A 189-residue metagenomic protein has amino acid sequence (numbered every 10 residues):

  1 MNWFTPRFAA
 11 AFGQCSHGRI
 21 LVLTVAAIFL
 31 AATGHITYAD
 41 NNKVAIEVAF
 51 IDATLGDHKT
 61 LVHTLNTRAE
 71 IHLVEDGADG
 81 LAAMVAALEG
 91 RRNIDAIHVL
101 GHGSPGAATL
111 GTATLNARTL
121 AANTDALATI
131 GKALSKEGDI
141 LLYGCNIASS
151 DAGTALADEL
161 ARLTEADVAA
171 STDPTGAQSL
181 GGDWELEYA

Functional and structural regions predicted by a protein language model:
M1-S16: N-terminal secretory signal peptides that target proteins for export/translocation
S16, I20-A32: Bacterial N-terminal signal peptides
Y38-N41, K59-H63, A82-G90, T109-G111 (+2 more regions): Short, T/G/N/S-enriched strand-turn elements that build extracellular solenoid repeat scaffolds
D40-L81, A86-A87: A domain-level signal for caspase-like cysteine endopeptidase catalytic cores and their zymogen-processing architecture
V44-I46, R68, R92-I94, S135-D139: A general structural motif
D95-S179: Catalytic cores of nucleophile-dependent amide-cleaving enzymes
A177-A189: C-terminal "exit" segments of structured domains
